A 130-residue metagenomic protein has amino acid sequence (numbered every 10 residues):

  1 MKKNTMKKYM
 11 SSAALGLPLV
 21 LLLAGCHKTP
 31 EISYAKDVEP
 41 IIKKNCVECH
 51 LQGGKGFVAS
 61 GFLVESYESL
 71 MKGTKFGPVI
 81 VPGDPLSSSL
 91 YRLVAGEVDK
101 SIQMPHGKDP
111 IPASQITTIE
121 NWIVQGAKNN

Functional and structural regions predicted by a protein language model:
M1-K8: N-terminal secretory signal peptides that target proteins for export/translocation
K8, G16-L17, N130: Compositionally biased non-globular segments, especially hydrophobic aliphatic-rich helices of signal peptides
K8-Y9, I116: Hydrophobic alpha-helical segments, especially transmembrane helices and their immediate juxtamembrane helical caps
Y9-M10, E31: Intrinsically disordered, low-complexity segments
S11-A14, H27: Short, surface-exposed loop and linker segments with low hydrophobicity and enrichment for Pro/Ser/Thr
A13-L22: Bacterial N-terminal signal peptides
L23-N130: Aromatic- and Gly/Pro-enriched helix-to-coil junctions and flexible linker segments
